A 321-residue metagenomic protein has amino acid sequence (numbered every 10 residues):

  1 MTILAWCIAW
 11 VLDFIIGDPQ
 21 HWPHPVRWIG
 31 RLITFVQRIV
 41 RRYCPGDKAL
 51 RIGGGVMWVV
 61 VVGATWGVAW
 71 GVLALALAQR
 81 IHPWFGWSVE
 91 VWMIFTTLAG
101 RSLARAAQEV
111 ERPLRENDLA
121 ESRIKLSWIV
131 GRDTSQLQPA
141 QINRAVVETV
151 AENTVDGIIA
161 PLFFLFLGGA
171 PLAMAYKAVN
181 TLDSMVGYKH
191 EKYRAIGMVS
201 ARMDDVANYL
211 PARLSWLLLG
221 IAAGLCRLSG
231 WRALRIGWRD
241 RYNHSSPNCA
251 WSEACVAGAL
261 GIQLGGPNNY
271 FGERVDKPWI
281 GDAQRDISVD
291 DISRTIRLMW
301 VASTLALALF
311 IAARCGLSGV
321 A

Functional and structural regions predicted by a protein language model:
M1-A175, V179, G187-A321: Hydrophobic alpha-helical transmembrane segments
S184: RNA/tRNA-interacting regions in translation and RNA-turnover enzymes
